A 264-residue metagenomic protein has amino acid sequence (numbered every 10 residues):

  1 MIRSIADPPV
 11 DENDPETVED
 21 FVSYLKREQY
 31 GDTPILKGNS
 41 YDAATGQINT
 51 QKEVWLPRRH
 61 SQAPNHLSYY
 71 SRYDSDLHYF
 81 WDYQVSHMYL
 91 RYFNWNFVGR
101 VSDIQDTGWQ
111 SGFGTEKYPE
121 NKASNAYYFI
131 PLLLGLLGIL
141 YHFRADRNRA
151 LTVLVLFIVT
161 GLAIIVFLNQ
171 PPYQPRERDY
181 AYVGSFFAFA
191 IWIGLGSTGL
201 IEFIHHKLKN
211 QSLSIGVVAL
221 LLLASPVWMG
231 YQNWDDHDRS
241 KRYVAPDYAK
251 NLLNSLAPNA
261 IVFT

Functional and structural regions predicted by a protein language model:
S4-L140, L151: Lumenal/periplasmic acceptor-binding loop at the mouth of the active site in multi-pass, GT-C-fold membrane enzymes
A6-D7, N121-S124, D146-A150, I165-V183 (+1 more regions): Membrane-interface catalytic loops of GT-C/OST-like multi-pass glycosylation enzymes that act
Y127-L134, R147-L168, L221-A224: Transmembrane alpha-helix segments characteristic of polytopic inner-membrane glycan-assembly/cell-envelope
G138-H142, G161, I165, G196-I204 (+1 more regions): Hydrophobic membrane-targeting alpha-helices
A145-R147, A190-I215: Membrane-interface junctions at the ends of membrane-embedded or membrane-associated helices
L156, L162, Q174-T198: Hydrophobic/aromatic-rich transmembrane helices and adjacent perimembrane loops
G196, I215-S240: Transmembrane alpha-helical segments
Y231, H237-T264: Extracytoplasmic
